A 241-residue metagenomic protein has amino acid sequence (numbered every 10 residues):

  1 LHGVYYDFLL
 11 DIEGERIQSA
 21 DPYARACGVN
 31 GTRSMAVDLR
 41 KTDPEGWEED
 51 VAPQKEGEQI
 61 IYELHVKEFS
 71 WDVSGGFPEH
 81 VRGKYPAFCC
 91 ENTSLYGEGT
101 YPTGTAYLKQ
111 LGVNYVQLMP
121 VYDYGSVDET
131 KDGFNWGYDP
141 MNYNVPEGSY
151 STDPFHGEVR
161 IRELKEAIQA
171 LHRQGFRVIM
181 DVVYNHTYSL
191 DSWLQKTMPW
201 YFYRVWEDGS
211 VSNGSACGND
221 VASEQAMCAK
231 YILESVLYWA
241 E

Functional and structural regions predicted by a protein language model:
L1-C90: The feature marks proteins involved in alpha-glucan
K67-E241: Substrate-binding/active-site clefts of carbohydrate-active enzymes
